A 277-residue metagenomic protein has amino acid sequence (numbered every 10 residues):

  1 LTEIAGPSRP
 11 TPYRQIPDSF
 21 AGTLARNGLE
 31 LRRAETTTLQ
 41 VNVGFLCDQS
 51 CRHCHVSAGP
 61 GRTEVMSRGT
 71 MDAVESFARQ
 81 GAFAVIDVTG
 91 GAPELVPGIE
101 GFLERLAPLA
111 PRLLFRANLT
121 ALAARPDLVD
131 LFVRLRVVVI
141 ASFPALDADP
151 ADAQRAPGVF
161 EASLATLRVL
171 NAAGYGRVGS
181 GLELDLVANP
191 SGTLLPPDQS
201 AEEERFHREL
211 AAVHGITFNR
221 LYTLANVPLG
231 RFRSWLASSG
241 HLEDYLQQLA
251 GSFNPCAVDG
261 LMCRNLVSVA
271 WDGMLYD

Functional and structural regions predicted by a protein language model:
L1, A148-M262: Radical SAM enzyme [4Fe-4S]-AdoMet core and its adjacent flexible, acidic and glycine-rich loops/tails across
L1-P7: Intrinsically disordered, low-structural-confidence terminal and linker regions
P7-G90, E94-R105: Conserved alpha-helical substructure of the radical SAM core
T38, A58-S67, G81-V96, L106-A124 (+2 more regions): Core AdoMet radical
E75, L103, V129, L164-L167 (+1 more regions): Generic structural signal for well-ordered alpha-helices, preferentially at hydrophobic/aromatic core positions
V96-E100, R125-P126, Q199-S200: Conserved strand-to-helix beginnings and helix N-cap segments that scaffold or border functional pockets
V269-A270: Short, acidic, Ser/Thr-enriched surface-loop or helix-capping motifs
M274-L275: Hydrophobic "anchor" residues
